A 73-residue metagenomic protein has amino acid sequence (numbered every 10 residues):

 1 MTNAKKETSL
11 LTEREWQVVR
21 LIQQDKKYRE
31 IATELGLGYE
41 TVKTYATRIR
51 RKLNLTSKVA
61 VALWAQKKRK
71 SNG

Functional and structural regions predicted by a protein language model:
M1, T44, K70-S71: Generic low-polarity alpha-helical segments
T2-E40: Helix-turn-helix DNA-binding segment
K5, R51-G73: Basic, Lys/Arg-enriched C-terminal extension of HTH/homeodomain DNA-binding domains
W16-R20, R50, A62: Hydrophobic residues on short alpha-helical segments
K27-A60: Recognition helix of helix-turn-helix DNA-binding domains
